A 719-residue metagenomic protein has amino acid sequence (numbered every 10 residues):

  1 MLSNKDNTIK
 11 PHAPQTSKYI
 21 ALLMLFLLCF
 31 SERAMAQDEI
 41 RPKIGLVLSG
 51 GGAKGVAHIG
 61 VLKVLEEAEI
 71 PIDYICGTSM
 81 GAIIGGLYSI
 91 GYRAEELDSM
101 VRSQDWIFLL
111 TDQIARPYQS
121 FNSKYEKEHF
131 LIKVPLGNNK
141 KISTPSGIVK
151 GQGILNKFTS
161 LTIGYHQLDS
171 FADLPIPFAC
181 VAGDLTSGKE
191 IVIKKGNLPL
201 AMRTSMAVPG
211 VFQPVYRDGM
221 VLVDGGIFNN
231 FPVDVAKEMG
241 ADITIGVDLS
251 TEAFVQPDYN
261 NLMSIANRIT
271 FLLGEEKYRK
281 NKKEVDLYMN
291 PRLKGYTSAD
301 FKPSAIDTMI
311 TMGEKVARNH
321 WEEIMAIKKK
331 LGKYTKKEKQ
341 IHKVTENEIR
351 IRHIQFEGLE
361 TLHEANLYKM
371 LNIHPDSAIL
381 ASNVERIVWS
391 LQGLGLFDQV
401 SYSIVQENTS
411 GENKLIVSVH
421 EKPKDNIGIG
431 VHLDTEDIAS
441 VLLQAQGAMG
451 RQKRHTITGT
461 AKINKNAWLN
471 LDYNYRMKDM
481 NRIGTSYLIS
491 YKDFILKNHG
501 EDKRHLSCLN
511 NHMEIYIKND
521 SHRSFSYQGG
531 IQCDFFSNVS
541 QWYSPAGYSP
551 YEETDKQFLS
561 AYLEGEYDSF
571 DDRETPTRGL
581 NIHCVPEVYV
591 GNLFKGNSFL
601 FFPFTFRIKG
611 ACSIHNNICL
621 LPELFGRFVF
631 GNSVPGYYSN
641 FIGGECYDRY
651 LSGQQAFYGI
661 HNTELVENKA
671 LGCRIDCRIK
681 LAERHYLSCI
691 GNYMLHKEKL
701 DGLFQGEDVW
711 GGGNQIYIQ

Functional and structural regions predicted by a protein language model:
M1-Q15: N-terminal secretory signal peptides that target proteins for export/translocation
A21-C29: Bacterial N-terminal signal peptides
A36-T78, G86-Q406, N413, E421-P423: Patatin-like phospholipase
S382, I387, Q399-Y562, E566-F570 (+3 more regions): Gram-negative/organellar outer-membrane beta-barrel architecture
I429-L433, L443, G459-I463, T485-D493 (+6 more regions): Transmembrane beta-barrel strands of outer-membrane/channel proteins
I438, W468-N470, R482, F494-N498 (+7 more regions): Outer-membrane beta-barrel proteins
A561-A682: C-terminal outer-membrane beta-barrel translocator/porin domains of Gram-negative envelope proteins and their
L624, G706-Q719: Predominantly the C-terminal beta-signal and adjacent terminal strand-loop region of outer-membrane beta-barrel
